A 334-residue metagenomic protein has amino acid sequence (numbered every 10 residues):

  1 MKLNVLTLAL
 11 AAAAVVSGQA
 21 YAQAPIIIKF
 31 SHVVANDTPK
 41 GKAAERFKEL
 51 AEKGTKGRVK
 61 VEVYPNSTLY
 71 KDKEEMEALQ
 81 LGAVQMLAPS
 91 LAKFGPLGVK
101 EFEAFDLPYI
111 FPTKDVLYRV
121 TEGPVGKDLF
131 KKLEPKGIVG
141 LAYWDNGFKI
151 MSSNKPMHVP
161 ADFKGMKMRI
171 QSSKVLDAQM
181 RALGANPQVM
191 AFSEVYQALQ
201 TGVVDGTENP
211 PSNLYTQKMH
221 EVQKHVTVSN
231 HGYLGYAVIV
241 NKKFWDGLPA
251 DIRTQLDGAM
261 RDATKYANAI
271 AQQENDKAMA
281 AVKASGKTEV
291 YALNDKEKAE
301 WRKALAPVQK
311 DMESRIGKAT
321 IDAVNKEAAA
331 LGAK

Functional and structural regions predicted by a protein language model:
M1-T7: Bacterial N-terminal signal peptides that target proteins for export
T7-V15: Bacterial N-terminal signal peptides
L10, Q23-V116, P124-K334: N-terminal secretory/targeting leader peptides
V16-A22: Sec/Tat signal peptide C-region and signal peptidase I cleavage site
